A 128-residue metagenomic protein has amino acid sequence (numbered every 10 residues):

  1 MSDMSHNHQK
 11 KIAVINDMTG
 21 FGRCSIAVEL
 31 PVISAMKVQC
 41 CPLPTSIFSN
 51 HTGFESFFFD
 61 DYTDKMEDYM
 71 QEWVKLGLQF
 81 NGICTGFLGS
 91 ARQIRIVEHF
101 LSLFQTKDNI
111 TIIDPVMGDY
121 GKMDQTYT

Functional and structural regions predicted by a protein language model:
M1-N81: Small-residue (G/A/S/T)-rich helix-start motifs and N-terminal tracts that mark the onset
T85-T128: Conserved beta-alpha-beta core of the PfkB/ribokinase-like small-molecule kinase fold
